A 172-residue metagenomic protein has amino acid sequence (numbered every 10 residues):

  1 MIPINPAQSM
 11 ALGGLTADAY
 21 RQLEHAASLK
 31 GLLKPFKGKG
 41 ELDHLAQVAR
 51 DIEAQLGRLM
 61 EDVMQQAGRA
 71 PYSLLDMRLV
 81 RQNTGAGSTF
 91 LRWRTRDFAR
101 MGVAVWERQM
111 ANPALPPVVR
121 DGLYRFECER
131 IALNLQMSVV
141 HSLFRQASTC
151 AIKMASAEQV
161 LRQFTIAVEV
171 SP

Functional and structural regions predicted by a protein language model:
M1-G31: Intrinsically disordered, low-complexity N-terminal tails
A19-L74, P172: Negatively charged, low-complexity tracts enriched in Asp/Glu with abundant Ser/Thr
A49-L59, F126-A147, M154: Amphipathic alpha-helical coiled-coil segments
M60-A67, P71-L74, H141, S148-A151 (+3 more regions): Coiled-coil heptad-register positions
M64-M110: Short, Lys/Arg-enriched phosphate-binding patches
F98-C128: Short, exposed interaction patches on small structured surface elements
E127, A132, Q159-P172: Repeat-unit-sized solenoid/scaffold elements
